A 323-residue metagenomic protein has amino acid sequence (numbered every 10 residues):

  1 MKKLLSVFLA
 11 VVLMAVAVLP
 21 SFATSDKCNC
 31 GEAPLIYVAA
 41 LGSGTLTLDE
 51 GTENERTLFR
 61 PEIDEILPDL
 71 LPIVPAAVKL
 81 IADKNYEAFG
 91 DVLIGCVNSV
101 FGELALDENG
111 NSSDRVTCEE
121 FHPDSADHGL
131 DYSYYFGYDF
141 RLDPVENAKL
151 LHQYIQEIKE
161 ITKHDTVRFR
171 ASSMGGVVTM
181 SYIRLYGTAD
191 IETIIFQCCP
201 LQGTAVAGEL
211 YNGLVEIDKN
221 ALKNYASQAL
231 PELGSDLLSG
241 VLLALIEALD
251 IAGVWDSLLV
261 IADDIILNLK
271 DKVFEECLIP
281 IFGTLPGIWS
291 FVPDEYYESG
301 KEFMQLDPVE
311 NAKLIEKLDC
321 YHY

Functional and structural regions predicted by a protein language model:
K2, V12, F196-C198, H322: Short intrinsically disordered, low-complexity coil segments enriched in acidic
K2-A23: Sec-dependent N-terminal signal peptides of Gram-positive bacterial secreted proteins and lipoproteins
V7-F8, V18, D91-L104, E310-K317: Intrinsically disordered, low-complexity segments enriched in polar/charged small residues
F8-A10, V38, F121-I158, G283-Y323: Extended amphipathic secondary-structure runs
T24-R170, M174-L230: N-terminal non-catalytic accessory region
A40-D91, C199-Y323: Helical cap/lid subdomain of alpha/beta-hydrolase-fold lipid enzymes that gates access to the catalytic pocket
